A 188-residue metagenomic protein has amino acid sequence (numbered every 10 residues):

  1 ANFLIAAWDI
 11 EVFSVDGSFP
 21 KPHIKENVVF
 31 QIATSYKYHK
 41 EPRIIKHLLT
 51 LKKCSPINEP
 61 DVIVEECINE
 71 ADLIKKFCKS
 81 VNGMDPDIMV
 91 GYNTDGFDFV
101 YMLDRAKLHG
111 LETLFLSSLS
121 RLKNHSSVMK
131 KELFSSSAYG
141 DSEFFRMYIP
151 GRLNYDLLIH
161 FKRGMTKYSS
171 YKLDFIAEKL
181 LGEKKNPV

Functional and structural regions predicted by a protein language model:
A1-D85: DnaQ-like (DEDDh/DEDDy) 3′-5′ exonuclease domain used for proofreading and 3′-end trimming on nucleic acids
V29-Y38, P42-K46, N58, D85-V188: Metal-dependent phosphoesterase core characteristic of DEDDh/y 3'-5' exonuclease domains
